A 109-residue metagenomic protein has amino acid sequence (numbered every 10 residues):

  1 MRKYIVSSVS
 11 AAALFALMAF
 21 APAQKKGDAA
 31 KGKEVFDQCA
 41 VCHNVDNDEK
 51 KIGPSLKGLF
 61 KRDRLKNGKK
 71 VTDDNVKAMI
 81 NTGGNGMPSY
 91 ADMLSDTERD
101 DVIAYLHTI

Functional and structural regions predicted by a protein language model:
M1-D28, M79, L106-I109: Post-cleavage N-terminal segment of exported redox proteins
R2-V6, G32, C42, G68: Low-complexity, intrinsically disordered short peptide segments enriched in small/polar/basic residues
S8-V9, C39, E49, Y105: A periodicity- and composition-biased signal for non-globular, repetitive helical segments
P22, N44, D92: Short, conserved catalytic or interaction motifs in soluble domains
K26-E49, L56, T82: Sequence/structural segment immediately N-terminal to covalent heme-attachment motifs in c-type and related
E34, K50-I52, G58-I109: Extracytoplasmic electron-transfer domains, predominantly the class I c-type cytochrome c fold
